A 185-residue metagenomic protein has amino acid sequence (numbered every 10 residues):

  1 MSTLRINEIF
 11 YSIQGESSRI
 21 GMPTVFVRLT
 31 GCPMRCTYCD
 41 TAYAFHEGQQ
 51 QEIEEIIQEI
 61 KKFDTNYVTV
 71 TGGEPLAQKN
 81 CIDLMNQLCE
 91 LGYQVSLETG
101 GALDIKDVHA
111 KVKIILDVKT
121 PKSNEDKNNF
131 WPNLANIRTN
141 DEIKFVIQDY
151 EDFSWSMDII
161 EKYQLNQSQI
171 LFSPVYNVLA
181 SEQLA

Functional and structural regions predicted by a protein language model:
S2-R35: N-terminal pre-triad scaffold of radical SAM enzymes
L4, P23-T24, M34-V112: Conserved Radical SAM active-site core
E8-Y11, Y43, P132-A135: Flexible, active-site-adjacent loop/turn segments at secondary-structure boundaries
I9, L29, G73, G100 (+1 more regions): Fold-independent oxyanion-binding glycine-rich loops and adjacent beta-strand/coil segments at enzyme active sites
I13, S17, Q49, N80 (+1 more regions): Solvent-exposed, flexible loop/coil residues
Q14, I57-K61, E161: Generic structural signal for well-ordered alpha-helical scaffold segments
P23, T30, E47, K144-I147 (+1 more regions): Short N-terminal micro-motifs specific to bacterial/archaeal maturation and metal-cluster initiation sites
A77-A185: Conserved AdoMet/S-adenosylmethionine-binding subsite of the radical SAM
